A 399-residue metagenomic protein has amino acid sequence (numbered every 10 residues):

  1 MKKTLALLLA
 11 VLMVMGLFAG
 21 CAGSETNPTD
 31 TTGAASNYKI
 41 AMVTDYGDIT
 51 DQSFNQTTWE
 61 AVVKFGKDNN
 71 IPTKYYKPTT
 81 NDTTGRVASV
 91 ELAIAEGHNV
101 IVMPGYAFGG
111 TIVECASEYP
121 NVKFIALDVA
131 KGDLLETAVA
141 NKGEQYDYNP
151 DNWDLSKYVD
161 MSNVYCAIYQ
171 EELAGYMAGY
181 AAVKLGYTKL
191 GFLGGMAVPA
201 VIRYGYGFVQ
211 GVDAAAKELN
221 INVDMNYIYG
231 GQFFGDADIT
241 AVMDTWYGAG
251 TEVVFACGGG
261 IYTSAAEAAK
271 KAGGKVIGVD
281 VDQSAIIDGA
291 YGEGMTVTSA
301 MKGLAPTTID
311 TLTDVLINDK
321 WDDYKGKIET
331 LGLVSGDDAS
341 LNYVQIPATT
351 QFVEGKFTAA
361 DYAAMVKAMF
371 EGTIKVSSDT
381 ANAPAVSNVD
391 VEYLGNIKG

Functional and structural regions predicted by a protein language model:
M1-Y38, G395-G399: Short, low-complexity disordered leader/linker segments with a strong preference for bacterial N-terminal type II
N27-G399: A residue-level marker of the well-folded mature domains of exported/periplasmic proteins
